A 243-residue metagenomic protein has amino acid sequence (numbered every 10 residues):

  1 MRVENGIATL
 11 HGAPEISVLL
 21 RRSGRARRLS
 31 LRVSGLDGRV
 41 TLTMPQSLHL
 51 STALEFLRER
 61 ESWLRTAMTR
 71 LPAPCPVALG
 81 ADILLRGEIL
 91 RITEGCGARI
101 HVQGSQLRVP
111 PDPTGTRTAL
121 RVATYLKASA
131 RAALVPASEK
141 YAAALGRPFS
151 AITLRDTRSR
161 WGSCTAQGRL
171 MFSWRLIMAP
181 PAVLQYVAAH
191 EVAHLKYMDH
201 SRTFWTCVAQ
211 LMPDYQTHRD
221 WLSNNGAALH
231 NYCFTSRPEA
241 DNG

Functional and structural regions predicted by a protein language model:
M1-Y186, L195-G243: Active-site-proximal or metal-binding-adjacent scaffold patches in catalytic folds
E191: Walker B catalytic acidic pair
